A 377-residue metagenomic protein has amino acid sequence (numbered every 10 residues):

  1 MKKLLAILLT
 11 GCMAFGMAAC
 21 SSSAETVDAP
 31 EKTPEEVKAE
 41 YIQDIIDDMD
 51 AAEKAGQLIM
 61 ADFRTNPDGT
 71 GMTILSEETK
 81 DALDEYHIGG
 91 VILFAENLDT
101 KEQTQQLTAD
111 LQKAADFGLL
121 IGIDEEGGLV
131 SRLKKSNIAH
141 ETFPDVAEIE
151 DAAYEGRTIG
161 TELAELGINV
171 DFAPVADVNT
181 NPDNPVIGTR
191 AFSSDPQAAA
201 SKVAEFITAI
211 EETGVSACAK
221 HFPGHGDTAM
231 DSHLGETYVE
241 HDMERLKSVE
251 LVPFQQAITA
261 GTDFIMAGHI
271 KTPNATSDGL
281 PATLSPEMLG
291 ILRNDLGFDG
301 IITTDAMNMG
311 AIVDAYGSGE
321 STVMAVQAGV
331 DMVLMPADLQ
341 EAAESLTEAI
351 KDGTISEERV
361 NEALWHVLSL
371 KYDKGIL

Functional and structural regions predicted by a protein language model:
M1-L8: Positively charged n-region of N-terminal signal peptides that target proteins for export
G16-A19: C-terminal motif of bacterial Sec signal peptides marking the signal peptidase cleavage site
S23-I121, V130-K135: N-terminal hydrophobic targeting/anchoring segments and the immediately downstream early-domain regions of hydrolases
D50, G69-L75, E96-A115, L119 (+5 more regions): Second-shell residues forming the walls of enzyme active-site clefts
N137-I149, S193: A charged helix-plus-loop insertion that forms the helical arch/lid used to bind and gate nucleic-acid substrates
E148-I168: Alpha-helical scaffold segments that flank or form the walls of functional sites
A176-N184: Short, conserved phosphate-binding/catalytic loop or strand-edge motifs used in phosphoryl-/nucleotidyl-transfer
